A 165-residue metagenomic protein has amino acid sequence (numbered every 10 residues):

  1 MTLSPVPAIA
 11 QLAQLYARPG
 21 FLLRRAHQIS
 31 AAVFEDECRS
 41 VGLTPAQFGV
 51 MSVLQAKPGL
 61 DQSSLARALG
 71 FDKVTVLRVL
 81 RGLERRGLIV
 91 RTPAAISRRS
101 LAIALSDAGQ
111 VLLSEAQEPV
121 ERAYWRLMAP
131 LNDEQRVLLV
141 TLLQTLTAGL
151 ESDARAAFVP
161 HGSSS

Functional and structural regions predicted by a protein language model:
M1-V41, A157, S164-S165: N-terminal leader segment of winged-helix/HTH proteins
A17-F21, V41-M51, V74-L77: Short alpha-helical elements of helix-turn-helix
L22, I29, V33, G49-S52 (+2 more regions): Pre-recognition alpha-helix immediately N-terminal to the DNA-recognition helix within helix-turn-helix or winged-helix
R24-H27, S52-A56, Q117, Q144: Short, locally clustered residues in the helix-turn-helix/winged-helix DNA-binding domain
A31, G59, R81-A148: Charged, amphipathic alpha-helical coiled-coil/dimerization segments
R39, R67, E84-R85: Alpha-helical residues within the helix-turn-helix
Q62, L69, A102, P119 (+1 more regions): Alpha-helical transmembrane segments and membrane-interface helix-loop junctions in multi-pass membrane proteins
